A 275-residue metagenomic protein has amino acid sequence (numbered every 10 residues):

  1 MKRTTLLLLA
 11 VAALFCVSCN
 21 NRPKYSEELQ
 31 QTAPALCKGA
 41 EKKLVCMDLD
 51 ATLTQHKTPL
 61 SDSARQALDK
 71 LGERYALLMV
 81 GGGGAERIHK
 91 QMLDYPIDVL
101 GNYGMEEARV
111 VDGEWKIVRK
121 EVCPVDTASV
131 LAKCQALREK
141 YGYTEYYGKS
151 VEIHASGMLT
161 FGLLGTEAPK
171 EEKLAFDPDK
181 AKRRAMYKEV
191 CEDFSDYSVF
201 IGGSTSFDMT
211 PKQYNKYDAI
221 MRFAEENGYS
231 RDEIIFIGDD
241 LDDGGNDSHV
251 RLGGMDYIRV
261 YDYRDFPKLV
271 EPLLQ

Functional and structural regions predicted by a protein language model:
T4-M47, S63-Q66, K70: Non-catalytic pre-domain segments flanking phosphatase-related domains
L36, A40, L60, K212 (+1 more regions): Mg2+-dependent phosphoryl-transfer enzymes with acidic/Ser/Thr/Gly-rich catalytic loops
E41-T58, M79, I220, D247: Asp-based phosphoryl-transfer active-site loop
L44-C46, D98, I235: Hydrophobic "anchor" residues on beta-strands that sit immediately upstream of conserved functional sites
T58-G148: Active-site phosphate-binding/coordination module
Y103, V111, G203, Y261-R264: Residues at the C-termini of beta-strands that transition into short coil/loop
E145-I235, D243-N246: Conserved acidic, metal-coordinating active-site core of Asp-based, Mg2+-dependent phosphoryl-transfer enzymes
